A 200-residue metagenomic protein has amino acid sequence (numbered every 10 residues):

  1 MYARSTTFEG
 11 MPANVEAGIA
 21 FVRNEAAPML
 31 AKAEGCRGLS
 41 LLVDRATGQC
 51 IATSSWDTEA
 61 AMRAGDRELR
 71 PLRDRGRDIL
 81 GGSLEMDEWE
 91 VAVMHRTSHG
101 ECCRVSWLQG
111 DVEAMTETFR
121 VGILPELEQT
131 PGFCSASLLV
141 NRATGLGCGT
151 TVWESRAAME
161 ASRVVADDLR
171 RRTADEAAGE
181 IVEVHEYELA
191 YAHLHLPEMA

Functional and structural regions predicted by a protein language model:
M1-I51, D57-A200: Short S/T/G/P-rich N-terminal loop/turn motif that feeds into the first structured element of a domain
